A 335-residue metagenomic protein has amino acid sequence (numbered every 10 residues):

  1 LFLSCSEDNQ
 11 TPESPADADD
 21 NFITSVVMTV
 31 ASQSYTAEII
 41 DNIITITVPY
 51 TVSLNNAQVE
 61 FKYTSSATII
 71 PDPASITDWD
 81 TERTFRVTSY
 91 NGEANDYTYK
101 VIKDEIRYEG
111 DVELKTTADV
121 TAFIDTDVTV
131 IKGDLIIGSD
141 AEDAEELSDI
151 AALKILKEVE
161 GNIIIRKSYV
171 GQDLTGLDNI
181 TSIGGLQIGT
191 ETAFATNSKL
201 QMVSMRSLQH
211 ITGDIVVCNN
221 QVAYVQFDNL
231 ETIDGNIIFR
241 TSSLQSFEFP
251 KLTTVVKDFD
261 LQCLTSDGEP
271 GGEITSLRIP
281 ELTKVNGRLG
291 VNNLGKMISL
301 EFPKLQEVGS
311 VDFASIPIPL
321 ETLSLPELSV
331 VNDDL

Functional and structural regions predicted by a protein language model:
F2-S4: C-terminal motif of bacterial Sec signal peptides marking the signal peptidase cleavage site
S6-I124, T129-G133, E158-G161, G176-S182: Beta-rich interaction/scaffold domains
R107-D119, I131-A152, E158-L335: Concave beta-strand-loop units of leucine-rich repeat
